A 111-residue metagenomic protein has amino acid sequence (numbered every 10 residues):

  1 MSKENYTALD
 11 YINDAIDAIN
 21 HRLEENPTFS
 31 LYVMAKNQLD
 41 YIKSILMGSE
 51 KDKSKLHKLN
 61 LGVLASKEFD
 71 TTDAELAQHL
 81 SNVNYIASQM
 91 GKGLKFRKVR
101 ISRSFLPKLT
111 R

Functional and structural regions predicted by a protein language model:
M1, T28, G48, K53-K58 (+1 more regions): Generic structural signal for short, flexible, solvent-exposed coil/loop and linker residues
M1-K36, K108: Short terminal alpha-helical segments
M1-Y6, D40-S49: Phosphate-binding glycine-rich loops and adjacent basic patches that engage nucleotide phosphates, nucleic-acid
L9-I12, I16-I19, Y32, L39 (+4 more regions): Generic L/I/V-rich hydrophobic alpha-helical segments across diverse proteins
I19, L23-N26, L46, E50 (+2 more regions): Short, flexible helical or helix-coil boundary motifs
S30-M34, K53-N60, A77-Q78: Short, well-ordered alpha-helical segments that carry or flank key catalytic/ligand-binding motifs at enzyme/regulatory
S44-S54, T71-E75: Amphipathic alpha-helical coiled-coil segments
K58-R111: Amphipathic alpha-helical binding modules
